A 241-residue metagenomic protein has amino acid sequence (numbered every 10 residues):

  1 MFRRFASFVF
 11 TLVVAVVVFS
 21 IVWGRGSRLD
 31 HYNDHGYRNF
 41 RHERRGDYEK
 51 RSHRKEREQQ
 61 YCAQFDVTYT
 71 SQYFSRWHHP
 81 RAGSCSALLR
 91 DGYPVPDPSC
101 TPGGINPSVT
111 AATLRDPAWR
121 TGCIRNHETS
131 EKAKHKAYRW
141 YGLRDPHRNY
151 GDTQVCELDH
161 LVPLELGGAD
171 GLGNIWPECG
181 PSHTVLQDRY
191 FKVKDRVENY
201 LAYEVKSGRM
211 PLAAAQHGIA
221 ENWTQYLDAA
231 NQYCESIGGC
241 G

Functional and structural regions predicted by a protein language model:
F2-E157, E165-G241: Nuclease and nuclease-like effector domains acting on nucleic acids or nucleotide cofactors
